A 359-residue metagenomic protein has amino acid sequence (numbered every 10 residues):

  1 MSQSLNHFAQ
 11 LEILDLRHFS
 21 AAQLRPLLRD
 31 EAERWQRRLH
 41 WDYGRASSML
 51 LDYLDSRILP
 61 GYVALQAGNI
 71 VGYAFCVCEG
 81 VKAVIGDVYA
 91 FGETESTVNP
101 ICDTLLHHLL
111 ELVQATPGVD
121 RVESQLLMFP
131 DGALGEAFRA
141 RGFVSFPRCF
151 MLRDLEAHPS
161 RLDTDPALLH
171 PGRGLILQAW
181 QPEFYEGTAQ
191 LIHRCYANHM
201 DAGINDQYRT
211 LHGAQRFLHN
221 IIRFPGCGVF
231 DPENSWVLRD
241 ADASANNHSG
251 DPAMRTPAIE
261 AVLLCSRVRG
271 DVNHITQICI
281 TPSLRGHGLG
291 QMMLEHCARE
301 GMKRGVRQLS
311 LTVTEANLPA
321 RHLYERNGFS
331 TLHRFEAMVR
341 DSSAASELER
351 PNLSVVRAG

Functional and structural regions predicted by a protein language model:
M1-H7, V81-K82, E93-L175, Q181 (+1 more regions): Acyl-donor-binding surface of acyltransferase catalytic domains
L5-L28, I176-G203: A short beta-loop-alpha structural element at the N-terminal edge of CoA-dependent acyl/N-acetyltransferase catalytic
R29-M49, N198-R223: Conserved GNAT-fold acetyl-CoA-binding loop/helix
A46-H107, V113, L263-N273: Conserved donor-binding loop and adjoining core beta-sheet/short helix segment in diverse acyl/aminoacyl transferases
S48-V63, G72, R216-D242, A261 (+1 more regions): A short helix-loop-beta-strand connector motif used in the catalytic cores of GNAT acetyltransferases and, in some
S96-L112, I280, G286-R299, K303 (+1 more regions): Conserved acetyl-CoA-binding loop-helix of GNAT-fold acetyltransferases
E123-A133, P282, L311-A320, M338-A344: Conserved beta-strand-loop-alpha-helix junction that forms the acyl-donor binding cleft
M128-P147, Q291, E315-H333: Conserved active-site alpha-helix within GNAT-family acetyltransferase domains
